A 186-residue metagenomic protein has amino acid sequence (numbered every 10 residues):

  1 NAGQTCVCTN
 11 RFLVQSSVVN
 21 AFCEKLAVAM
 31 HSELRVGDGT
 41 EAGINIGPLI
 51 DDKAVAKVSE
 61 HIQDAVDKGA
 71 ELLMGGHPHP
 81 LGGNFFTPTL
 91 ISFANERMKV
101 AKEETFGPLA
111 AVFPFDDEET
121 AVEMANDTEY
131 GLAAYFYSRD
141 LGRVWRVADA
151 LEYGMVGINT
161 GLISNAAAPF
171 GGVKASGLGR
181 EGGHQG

Functional and structural regions predicted by a protein language model:
N1-N95, M124, I158: ALDH superfamily catalytic-core signature
I62, P78, F85-G186: Conserved C-terminal structural/oligomerization subdomain of aldehyde/semialdehyde dehydrogenase
